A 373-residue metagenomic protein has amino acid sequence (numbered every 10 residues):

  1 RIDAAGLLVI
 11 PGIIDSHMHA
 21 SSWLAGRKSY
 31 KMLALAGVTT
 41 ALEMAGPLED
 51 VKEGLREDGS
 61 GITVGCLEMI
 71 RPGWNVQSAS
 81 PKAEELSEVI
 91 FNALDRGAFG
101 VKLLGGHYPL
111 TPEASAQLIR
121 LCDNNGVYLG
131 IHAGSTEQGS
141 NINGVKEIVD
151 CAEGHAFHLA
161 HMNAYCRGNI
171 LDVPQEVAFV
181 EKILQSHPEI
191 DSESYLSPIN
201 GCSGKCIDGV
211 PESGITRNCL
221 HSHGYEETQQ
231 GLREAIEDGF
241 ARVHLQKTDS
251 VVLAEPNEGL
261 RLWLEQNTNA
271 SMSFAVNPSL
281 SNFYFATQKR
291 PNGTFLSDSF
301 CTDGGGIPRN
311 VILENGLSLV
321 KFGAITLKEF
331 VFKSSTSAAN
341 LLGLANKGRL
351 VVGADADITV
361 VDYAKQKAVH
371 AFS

Functional and structural regions predicted by a protein language model:
R1-R27, K31-A34: Replace "His-x-His-based motif
G6, H17, G37, V64 (+7 more regions): Divalent metal-coordination and catalytic microenvironments
G12-M18, A41-E43, V64-M69, V101-L103 (+4 more regions): Hydrophobic faces of well-ordered beta-strands that scaffold small-molecule active sites in alpha/beta enzyme cores
A20-S21, S135, G306: Short active-site segment of divalent metal-dependent hydrolases/proteases that encodes the spacing between
G26-Y108, R120-V127: Divalent-metal coordination cores built from histidine and acidic residues
A83-G100, P109-N267, V276-L296: Histidine/acidic residue-rich metal-binding segments in metalloenzymes
L280-V361: His/Asp/Glu-enriched, well-ordered alpha-helical/loop segment that forms or immediately abuts the divalent-metal
K365-A371: Short, Lys/Arg- and Gly-enriched loop/turn segments at beta-strand edges
